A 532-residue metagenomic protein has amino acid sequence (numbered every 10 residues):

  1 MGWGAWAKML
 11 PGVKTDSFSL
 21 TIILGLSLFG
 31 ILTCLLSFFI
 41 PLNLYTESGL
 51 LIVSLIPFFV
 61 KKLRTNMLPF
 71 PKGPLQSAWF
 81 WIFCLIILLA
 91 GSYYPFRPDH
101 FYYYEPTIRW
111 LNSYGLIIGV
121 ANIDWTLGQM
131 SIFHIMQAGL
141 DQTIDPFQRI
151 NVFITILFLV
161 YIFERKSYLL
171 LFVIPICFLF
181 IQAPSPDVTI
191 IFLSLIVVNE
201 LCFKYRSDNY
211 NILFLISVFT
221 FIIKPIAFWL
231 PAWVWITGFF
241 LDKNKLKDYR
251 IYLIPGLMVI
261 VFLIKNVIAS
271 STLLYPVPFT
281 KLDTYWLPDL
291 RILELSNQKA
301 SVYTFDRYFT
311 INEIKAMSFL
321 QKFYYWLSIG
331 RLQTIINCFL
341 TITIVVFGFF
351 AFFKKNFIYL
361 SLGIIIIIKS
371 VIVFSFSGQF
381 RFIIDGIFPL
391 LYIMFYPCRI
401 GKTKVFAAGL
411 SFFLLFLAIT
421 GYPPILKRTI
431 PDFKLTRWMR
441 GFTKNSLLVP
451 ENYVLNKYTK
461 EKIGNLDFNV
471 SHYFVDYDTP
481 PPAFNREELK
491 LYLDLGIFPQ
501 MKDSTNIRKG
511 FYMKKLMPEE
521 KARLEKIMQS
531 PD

Functional and structural regions predicted by a protein language model:
M1-M67: Membrane-embedded, hydrophobic transmembrane alpha-helices
G2-W6, N151-E164, K315-N356: Hydrophobic, aromatic-rich transmembrane alpha-helices and their immediate juxtamembrane boundary segments
L32-S37, P175-F180, Y210-I236, I254-I260 (+2 more regions): Membrane-interface alpha helices of multi-pass inner-membrane proteins
P74-L88, L241-V267, L410-L414: Hydrophobic alpha-helical membrane-interfacial segments at the cytosolic entry of transmembrane helices
L89-F163, I181-A183: Active-site lumenal/periplasmic loops and adjacent helix-entry segments of GT-C-fold, multi-pass membrane
S92-P95, R250-Y324: Membrane-lumen/periplasm interface segments of specific transmembrane helices in polyprenyl phosphate-linked
R109, D187, L193, I223 (+3 more regions): Hydrophobic/aromatic-rich transmembrane helices and adjacent perimembrane loops
P288-Y308, S411-D532: Intrinsically disordered, polar/acidic, low-complexity terminal segments
